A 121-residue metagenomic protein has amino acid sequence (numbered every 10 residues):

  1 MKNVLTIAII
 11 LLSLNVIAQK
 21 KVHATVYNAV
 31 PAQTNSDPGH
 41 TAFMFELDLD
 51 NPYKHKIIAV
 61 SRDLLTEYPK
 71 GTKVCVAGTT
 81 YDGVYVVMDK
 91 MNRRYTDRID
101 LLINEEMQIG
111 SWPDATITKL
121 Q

Functional and structural regions predicted by a protein language model:
M1-L5: Positively charged n-region of N-terminal signal peptides that target proteins for export
A8-I17: Hydrophobic h-region of N-terminal signal peptides that target proteins for export in Gram-negative bacteria
Q19-Q121: Solvent-exposed, well-ordered loop and adjacent helix/strand elements within mature globular domains that form
